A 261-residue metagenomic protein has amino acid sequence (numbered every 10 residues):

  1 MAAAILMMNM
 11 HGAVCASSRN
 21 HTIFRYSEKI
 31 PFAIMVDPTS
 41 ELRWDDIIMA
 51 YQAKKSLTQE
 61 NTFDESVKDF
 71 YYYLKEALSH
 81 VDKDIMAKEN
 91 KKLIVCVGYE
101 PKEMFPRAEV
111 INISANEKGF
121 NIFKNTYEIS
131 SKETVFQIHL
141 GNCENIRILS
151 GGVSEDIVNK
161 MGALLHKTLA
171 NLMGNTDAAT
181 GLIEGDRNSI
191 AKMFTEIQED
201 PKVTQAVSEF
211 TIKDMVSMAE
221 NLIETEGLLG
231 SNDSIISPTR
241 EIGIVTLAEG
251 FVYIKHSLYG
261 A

Functional and structural regions predicted by a protein language model:
M1-A261: N-terminal nucleophile
